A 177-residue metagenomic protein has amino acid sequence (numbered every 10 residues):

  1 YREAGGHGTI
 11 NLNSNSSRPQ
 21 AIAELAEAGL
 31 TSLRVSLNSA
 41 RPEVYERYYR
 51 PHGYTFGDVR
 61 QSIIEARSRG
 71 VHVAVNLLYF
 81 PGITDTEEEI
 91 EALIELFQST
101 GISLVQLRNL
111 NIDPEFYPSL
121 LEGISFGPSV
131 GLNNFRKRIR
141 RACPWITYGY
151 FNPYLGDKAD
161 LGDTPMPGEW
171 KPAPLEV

Functional and structural regions predicted by a protein language model:
Y1, L25, A66, L96-F97: Generic structural signal for hydrophobic
Y1-A21, A28-V59, A74-N76, S103-Q106: Core AdoMet radical
Y1-H7, G57-V71, F126-Y148: Alpha-helix-loop-beta-strand connector modules within alpha/beta enzyme cores
S14-R18, S39-R41, Y79-P81, N109-D113 (+1 more regions): Active-site-proximal loop/turn and secondary-structure-junction residues that shape catalytic pockets, frequently
A28, R69, S99-T100: Structural motif
R50-G57, D85-E89, G123-G131: Alpha-helix N-cap and loop-to-helix initiation/capping positions
R50-H52, S62-E89: Conserved strand-turn element in the central/C-terminal portion of the radical SAM core barrel that lines
E91-V177: Auxiliary Fe-S-binding modules of radical SAM enzymes
